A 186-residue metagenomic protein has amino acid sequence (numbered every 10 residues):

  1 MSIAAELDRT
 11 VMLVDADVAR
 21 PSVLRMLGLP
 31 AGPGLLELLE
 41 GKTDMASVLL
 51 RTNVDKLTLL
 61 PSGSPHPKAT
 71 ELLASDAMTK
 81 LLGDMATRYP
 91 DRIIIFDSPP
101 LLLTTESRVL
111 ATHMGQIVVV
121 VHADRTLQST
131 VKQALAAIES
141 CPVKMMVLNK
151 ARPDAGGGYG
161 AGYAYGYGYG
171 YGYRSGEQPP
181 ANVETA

Functional and structural regions predicted by a protein language model:
M1-A186: P-loop NTP-binding module
